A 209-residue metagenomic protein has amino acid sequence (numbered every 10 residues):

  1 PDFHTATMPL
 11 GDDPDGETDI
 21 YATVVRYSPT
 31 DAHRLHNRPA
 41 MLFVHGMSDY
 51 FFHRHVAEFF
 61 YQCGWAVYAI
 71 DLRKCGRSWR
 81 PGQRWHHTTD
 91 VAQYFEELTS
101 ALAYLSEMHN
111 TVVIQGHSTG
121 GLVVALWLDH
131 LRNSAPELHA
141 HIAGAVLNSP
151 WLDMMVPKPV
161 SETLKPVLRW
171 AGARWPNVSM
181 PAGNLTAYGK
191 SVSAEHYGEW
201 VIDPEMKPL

Functional and structural regions predicted by a protein language model:
P1-L35: N-terminal cap/lid segment of alpha/beta-hydrolase-fold proteins
N37-G46: Short beta-strand element of the alpha/beta-hydrolase
R38-P39, W65, H109-T111: Short coil/turn segments at beta-strand junctions that form active-site/ligand-binding loops
M47-S48, G76-T111: Catalytic nucleophile-loop/oxyanion-hole region of alpha/beta-hydrolase and closely related hydrolase-like folds
D49-A57, Y61-G82: Conserved alpha/beta-hydrolase
G116: The Walker A (P-loop) glycine that initiates the GxxxxGKT/S ATP-binding motif of P-loop NTPases
T119, V123-L209: Alpha/beta-hydrolase-fold enzymes
